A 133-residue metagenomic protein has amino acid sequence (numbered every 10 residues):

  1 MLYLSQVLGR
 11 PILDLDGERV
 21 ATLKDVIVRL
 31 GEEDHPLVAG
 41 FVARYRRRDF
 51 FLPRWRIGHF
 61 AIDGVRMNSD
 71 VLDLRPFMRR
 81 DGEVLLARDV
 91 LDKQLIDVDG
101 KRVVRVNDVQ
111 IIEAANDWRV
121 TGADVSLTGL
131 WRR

Functional and structural regions predicted by a protein language model:
M1-R133: Peripheral interaction segments used for macromolecular assembly
